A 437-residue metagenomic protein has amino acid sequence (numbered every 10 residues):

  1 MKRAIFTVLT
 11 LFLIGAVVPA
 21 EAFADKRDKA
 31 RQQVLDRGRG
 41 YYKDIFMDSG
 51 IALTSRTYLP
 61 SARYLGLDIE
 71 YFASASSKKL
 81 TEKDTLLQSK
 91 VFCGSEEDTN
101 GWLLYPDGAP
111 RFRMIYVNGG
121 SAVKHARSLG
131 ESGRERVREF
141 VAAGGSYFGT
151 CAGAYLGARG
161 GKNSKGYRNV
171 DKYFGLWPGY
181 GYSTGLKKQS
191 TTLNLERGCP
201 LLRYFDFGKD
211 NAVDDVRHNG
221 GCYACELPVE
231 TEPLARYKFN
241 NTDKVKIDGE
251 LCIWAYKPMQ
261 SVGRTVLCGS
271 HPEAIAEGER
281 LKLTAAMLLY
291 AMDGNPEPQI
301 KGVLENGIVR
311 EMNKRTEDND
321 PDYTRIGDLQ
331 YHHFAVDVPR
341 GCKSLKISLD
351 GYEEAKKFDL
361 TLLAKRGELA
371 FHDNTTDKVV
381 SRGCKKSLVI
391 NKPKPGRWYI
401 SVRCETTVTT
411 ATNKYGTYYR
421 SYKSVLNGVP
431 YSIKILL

Functional and structural regions predicted by a protein language model:
V8-A16: Bacterial N-terminal signal peptides
D25-G40, R138, G181-S183, M259-A335 (+2 more regions): Extracellular ligand-binding/catalytic regions of CAZymes and related secreted enzymes and adhesion modules
T54-Y167: Helical hinge/lid and interdomain linker segments adjacent to catalytic or ligand-binding clefts that mediate domain
S76-G108, N163-R168, K209-Y223, K301-Y323 (+1 more regions): Surface-exposed intrinsically disordered loops and tails
A158-G208: Class I SAM-dependent methyltransferase SAM-binding "motif I" and its flanking Rossmann-like core
T191-S261, G269, E273-A276: Catalytic beta-strand/loop cores that center a nucleophilic Ser/Cys/Thr and support acyl-enzyme chemistry
D322-D373, P393-R397, L436: Acidic, Ser/Thr/Pro-rich low-complexity intrinsically disordered segments
L360-N427: Noncatalytic accessory or regulatory domains flanking protease catalytic cores in secreted, cell-surface, and selected
